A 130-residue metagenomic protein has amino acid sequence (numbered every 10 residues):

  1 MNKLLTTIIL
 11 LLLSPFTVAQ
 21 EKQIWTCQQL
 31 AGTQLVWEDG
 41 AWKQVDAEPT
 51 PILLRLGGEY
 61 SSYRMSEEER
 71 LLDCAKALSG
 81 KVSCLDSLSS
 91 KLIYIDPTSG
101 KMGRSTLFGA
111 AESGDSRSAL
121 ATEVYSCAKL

Functional and structural regions predicted by a protein language model:
N2-I9: Sec-dependent signal peptide recognition, specifically the positively charged N-region followed immediately by
S14-F16: N-terminal signal peptide c-region/cleavage motif recognized by signal peptidases
A19-T26: Cleaved targeting-peptide boundary
T26-S61, K91-I93: Short, solvent-exposed loop/hinge segments that bridge or flank secondary-structure elements
C27-L30, A77, S87, L130: General secretory precursor processing signal
L56-S99, Y125-S126: Contiguous, well-ordered beta-strand patches that form the walls/edges of small beta-barrel/beta-sandwich domains
K101-D115: Low-complexity, intrinsically disordered Gly/Pro/Thr-rich segments
A111-L130: Edge beta-strand at a domain terminus
